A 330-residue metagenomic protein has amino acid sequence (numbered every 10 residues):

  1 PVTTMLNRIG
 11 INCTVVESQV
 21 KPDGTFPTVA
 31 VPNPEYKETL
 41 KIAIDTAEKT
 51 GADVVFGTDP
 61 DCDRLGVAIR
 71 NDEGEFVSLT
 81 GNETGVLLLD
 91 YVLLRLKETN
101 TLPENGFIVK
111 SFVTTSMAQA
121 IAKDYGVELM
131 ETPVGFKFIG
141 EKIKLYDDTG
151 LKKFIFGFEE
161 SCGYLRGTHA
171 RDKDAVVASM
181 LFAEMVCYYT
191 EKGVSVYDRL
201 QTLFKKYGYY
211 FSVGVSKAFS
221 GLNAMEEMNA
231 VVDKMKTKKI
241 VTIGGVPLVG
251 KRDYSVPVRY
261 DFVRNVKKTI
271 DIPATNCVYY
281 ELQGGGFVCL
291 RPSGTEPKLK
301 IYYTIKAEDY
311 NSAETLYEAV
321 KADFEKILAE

Functional and structural regions predicted by a protein language model:
V2-M5, D63-N82, A118: Short Gly/Thr/Asp-enriched flexible loops that form oxyanion-binding sites at enzyme active sites
T4, R8-V67: N-terminal small/polar loop signature for handling phosphorylated ligands or for N-terminal nucleophile
C13-V15, E75-L93, V177-L181: Gly/Ser/Thr-rich active-site loops/lids in small-molecule metabolic enzymes that frequently grip phosphoryl groups
E38-I42, L88, F138: Well-ordered alpha-helical segments embedded in enzymatic catalytic cores
E48-V54, E75-V77, R95-R291, K298-K300 (+2 more regions): Phosphate-binding and adjacent anionic-ligand microenvironments
P60, G294-E296: A generic beta-sheet turn/junction motif
T304: Active-site beta-strand/loop architecture of penicillin-binding DD-peptidases
